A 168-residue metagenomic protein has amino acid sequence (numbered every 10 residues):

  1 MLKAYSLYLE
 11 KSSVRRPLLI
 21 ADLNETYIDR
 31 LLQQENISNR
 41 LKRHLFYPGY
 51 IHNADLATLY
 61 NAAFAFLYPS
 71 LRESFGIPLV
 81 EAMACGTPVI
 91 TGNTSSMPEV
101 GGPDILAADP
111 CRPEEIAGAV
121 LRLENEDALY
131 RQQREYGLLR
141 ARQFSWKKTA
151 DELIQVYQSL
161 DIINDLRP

Functional and structural regions predicted by a protein language model:
M1-V14, E35-S38: Short hydrophobic signal-anchor/transmembrane segments that target glycosyltransferases and glycosylation machinery
D22, L31-A57: Nucleotide-activated donor-binding/catalytic signature segment of Leloir-type glycosyltransferases, i.e., the conserved
I51, T58-A63, Y68: Short alpha-helical donor nucleotide-sugar binding micro-motif in glycosyltransferases
L71: Aromatic "clamp/platform" in nucleotide-sugar-dependent glycosyltransferases that forms part of the donor/acceptor
L79, A84, P88-T91: Short hydrophobic beta-strand element within catalytic cores of glycosyltransferases and related nucleotide-activated
L106-P113, R122-D127: Conserved acidic donor-binding segment of nucleotide-sugar-dependent glycosyltransferases
E115, L129-Q143, I154, S159: A short, well-ordered alpha-helix in the C-terminal region of glycosyltransferases
W146-P168: C-terminal alpha-helical cap of glycosyltransferases
